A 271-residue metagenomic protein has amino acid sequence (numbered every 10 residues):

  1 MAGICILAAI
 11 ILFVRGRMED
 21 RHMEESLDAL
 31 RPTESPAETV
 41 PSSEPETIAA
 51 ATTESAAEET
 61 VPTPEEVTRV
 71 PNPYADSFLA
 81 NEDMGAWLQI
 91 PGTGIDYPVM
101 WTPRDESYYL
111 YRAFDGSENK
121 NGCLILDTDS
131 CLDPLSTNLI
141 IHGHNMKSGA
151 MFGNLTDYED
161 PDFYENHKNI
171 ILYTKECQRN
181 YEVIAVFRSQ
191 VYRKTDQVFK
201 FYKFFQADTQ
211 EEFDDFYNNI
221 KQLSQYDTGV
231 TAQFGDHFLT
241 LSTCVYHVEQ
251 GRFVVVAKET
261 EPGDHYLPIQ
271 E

Functional and structural regions predicted by a protein language model:
M1-G3: N-terminal Sec-pathway targeting helices
L7-E271: Solvent-exposed, non-transmembrane regions of membrane-associated and secreted proteins
